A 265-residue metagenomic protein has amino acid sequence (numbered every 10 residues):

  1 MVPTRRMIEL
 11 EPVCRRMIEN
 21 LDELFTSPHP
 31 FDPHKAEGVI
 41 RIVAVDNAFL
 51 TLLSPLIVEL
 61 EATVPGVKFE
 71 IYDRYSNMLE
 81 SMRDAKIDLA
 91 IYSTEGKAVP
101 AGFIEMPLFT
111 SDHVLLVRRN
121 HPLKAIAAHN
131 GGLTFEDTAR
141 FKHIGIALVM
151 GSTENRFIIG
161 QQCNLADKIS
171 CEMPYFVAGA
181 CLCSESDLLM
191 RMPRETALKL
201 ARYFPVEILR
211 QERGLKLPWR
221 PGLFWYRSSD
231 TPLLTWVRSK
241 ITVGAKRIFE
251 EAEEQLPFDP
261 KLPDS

Functional and structural regions predicted by a protein language model:
M1, I8, E19-R41, A101-E105: Short helix-loop hinge/linker segments at domain boundaries
T4-M7, S81-R83, T138, C181-S186 (+1 more regions): Hydrophobic residues within well-ordered alpha-helices
E37-K97: Central regulatory/effector-binding core of bacterial HTH transcription factors
L52, E207-E251, P257: A late-sequence structural motif
T63, Y75-F141: Acidic, Gly/Pro-rich loop/turn segments at junctions of secondary structure
Y75-N77, K86-I87, S93, L148-L209: Hydrophobic hinge/microswitch elements
I104-V114, M190, R194, R202-L217: Short beta-strand->loop
V117, L123-N164, R194, T231-L234 (+1 more regions): Secondary-structure junction motif
